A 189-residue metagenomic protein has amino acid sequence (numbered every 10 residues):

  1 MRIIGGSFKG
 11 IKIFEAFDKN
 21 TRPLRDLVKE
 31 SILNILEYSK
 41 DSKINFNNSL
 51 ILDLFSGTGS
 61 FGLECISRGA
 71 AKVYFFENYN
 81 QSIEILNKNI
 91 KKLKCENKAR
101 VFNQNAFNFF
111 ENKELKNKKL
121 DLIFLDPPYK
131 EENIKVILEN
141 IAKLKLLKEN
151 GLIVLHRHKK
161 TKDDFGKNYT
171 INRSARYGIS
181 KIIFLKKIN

Functional and structural regions predicted by a protein language model:
M1-N189: Class I S-adenosyl-L-methionine-dependent methyltransferase catalytic core
